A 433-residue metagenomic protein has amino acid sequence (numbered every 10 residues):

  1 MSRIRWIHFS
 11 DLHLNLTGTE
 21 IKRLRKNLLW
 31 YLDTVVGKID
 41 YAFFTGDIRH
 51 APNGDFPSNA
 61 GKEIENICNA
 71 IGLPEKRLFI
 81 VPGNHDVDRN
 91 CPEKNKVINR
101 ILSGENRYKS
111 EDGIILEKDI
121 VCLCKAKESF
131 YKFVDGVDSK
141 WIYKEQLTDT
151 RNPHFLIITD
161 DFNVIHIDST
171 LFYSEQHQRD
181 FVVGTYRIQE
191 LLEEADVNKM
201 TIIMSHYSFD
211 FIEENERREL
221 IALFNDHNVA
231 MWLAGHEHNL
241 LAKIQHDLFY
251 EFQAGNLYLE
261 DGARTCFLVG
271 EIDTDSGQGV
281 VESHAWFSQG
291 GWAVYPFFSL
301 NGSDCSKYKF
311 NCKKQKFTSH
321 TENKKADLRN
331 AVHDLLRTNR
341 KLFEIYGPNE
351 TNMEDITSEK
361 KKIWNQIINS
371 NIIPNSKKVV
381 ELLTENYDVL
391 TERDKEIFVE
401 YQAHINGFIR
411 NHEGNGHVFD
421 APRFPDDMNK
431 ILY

Functional and structural regions predicted by a protein language model:
M1-I7, R151-H166, Q245-Y250: Beta-strand-turn-beta hairpins that frame and shape the catalytic cleft of phosphate-ester-processing enzymes
M1-N59, E63-K76, D88-R89, Y186 (+1 more regions): N-terminal active-site segment of His-dependent metallophosphoesterases
H8-S10, D40-D47, L73-N84, I167 (+4 more regions): Active-site neighborhood of phospho(di)ester-bond hydrolases with catalytic His/Asp-centered motifs
H13-T17, R49-N53, P82-K96, S174 (+3 more regions): Active-site environment of divalent metal-dependent phosphoester hydrolases
T17, T170-M231: Active-site-proximal segments of metal-dependent phosphoesterases and phosphodiesterases across multiple
G61-Q178: Extended active-site neighborhood of metal-dependent phosphoesterases/phosphodiesterases
D210-V281: Conserved beta-sheet core of the metallophosphoesterase superfamily
D273-K430: A short C-terminal boundary segment appended to hydrolase-like catalytic domains
